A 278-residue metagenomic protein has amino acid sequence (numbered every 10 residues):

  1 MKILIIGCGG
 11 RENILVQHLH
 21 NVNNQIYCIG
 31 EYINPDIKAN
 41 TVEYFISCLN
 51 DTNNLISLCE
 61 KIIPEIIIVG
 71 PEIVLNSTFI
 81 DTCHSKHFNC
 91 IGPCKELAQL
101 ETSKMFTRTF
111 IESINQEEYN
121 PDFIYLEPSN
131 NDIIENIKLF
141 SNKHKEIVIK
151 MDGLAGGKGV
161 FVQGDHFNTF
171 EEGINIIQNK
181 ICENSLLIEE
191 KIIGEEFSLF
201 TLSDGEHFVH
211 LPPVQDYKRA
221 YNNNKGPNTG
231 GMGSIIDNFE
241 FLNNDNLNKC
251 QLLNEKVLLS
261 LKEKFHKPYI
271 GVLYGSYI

Functional and structural regions predicted by a protein language model:
M1-E96: ATP-binding N-terminal substructure of ATP-dependent carboxylate-amine bond-forming enzymes
I5, C28-I29, I68-V69, C90-P93 (+4 more regions): General beta-strand structural signal in soluble alpha/beta enzymes
D36-N40, Q99-M105, Y221-N223: Short, charged, surface-exposed secondary-structure boundary motifs
E43-D51, F123-S129, V162-D165: Short acidic-hydrophobic, aromatic-tinged amphipathic segments that line or gate anion-handling sites
E60-P64, S141-H144, I181-C182: Glycine-rich phosphate-binding loop signature in dinucleotide/nucleotide-binding domains
F88-G159: A conserved helix-loop-beta module that forms one wall/lid of the active-site cleft in ATP-utilizing catalytic domains
G159-I278: Internal nucleotide-binding/catalytic subdomain
